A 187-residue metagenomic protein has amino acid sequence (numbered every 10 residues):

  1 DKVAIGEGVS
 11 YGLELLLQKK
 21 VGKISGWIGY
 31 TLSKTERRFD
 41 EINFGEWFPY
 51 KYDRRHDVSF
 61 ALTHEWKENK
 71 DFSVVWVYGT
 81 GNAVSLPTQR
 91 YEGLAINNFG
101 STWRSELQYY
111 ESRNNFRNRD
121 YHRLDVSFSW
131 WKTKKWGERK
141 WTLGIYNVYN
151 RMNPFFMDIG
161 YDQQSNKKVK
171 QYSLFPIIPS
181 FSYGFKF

Functional and structural regions predicted by a protein language model:
D1-K2, V9, E41-E46, E106-N114 (+1 more regions): Extracytoplasmic loops and strand-loop junctions of Gram-negative outer membrane beta-barrel proteins
K2-S85: Gram-negative outer-membrane beta-barrel transporters
I5-V9, Q18, Y50-R55, N114-R123 (+1 more regions): Short sequence motifs at beta-strands and strand-loop junctions characteristic of Gram-negative outer-membrane
L13, W47, S59, S105 (+3 more regions): Generic structural signal for short, flexible, solvent-exposed coil/loop and linker residues
F39-N43, D53, A95-N98, Y109-N114 (+1 more regions): A generic short-segment signal for beta-strand/edge and adjacent turn/coil regions
E41, D53-D57, E111, L124-V126 (+1 more regions): Short amphipathic alpha-helical surface micro-motifs
N69, Y78-R104, R119-D125, S129-F187: C-terminal beta-signal and adjacent terminal beta-strands/loops of Gram-negative outer-membrane beta-barrel proteins
